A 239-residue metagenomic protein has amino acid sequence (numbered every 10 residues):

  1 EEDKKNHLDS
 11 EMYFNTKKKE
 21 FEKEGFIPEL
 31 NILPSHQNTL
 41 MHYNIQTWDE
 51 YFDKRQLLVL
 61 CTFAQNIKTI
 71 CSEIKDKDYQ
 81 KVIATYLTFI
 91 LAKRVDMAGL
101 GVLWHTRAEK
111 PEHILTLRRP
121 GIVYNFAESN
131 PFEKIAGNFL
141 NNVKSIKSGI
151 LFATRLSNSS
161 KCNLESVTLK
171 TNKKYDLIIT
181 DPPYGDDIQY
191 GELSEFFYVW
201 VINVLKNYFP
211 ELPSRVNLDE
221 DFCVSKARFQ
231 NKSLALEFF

Functional and structural regions predicted by a protein language model:
E1-I179, P183, D187-A235, F239: Nucleic-acid modification enzymes, centered on SAM-dependent nucleic-acid methyltransferases
